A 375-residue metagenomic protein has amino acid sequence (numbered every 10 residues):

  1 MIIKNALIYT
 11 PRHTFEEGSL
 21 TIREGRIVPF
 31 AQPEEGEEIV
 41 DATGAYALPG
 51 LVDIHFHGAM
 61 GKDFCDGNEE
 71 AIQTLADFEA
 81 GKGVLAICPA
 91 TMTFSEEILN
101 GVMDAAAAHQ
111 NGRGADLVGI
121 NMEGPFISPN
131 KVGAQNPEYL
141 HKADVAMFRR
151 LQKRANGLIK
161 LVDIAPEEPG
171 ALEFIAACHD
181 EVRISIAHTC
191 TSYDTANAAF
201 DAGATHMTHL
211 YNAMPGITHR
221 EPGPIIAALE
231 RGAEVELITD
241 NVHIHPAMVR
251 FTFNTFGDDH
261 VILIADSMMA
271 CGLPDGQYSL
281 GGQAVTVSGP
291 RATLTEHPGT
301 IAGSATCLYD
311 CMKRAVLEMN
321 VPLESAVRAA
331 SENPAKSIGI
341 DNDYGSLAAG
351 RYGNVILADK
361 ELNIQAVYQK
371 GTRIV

Functional and structural regions predicted by a protein language model:
M1-L48: Histidine-rich, glycine-flanked metal-binding segment
A6, K336, S346-V375: C-terminal cap of metal-dependent C-N hydrolases
G44, M122, C178, M207 (+2 more regions): Conserved, mostly hydrophobic/aromatic
Y46, I54, F64-D116, Y139-R154 (+1 more regions): Alpha-helical scaffold segments that flank or form the walls of functional sites
H57, Q73-V102, A115-S128, A155-E167 (+4 more regions): Divalent metal-dependent hydrolysis catalytic cores, especially in the metallo-beta-lactamase
D77-C88, S128-N156, A198-L210, E221-E234 (+1 more regions): Active-site gating loops and adjacent loop-to-helix segments of metal-dependent hydrolytic enzymes
K153-P274: Active-site core of metal-dependent hydrolases
A227-V235, F253-A265, C271-R351, V355-L357: His/Asp/Glu-enriched, well-ordered alpha-helical/loop segment that forms or immediately abuts the divalent-metal
